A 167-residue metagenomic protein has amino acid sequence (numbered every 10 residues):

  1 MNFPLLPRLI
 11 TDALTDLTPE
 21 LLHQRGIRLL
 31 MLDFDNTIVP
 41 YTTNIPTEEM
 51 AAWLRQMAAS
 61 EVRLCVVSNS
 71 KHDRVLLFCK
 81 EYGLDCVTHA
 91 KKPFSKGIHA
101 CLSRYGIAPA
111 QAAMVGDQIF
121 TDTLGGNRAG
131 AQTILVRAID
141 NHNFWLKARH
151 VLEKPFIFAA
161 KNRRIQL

Functional and structural regions predicted by a protein language model:
N2-L32, V39, T43-N44, E48-L167: Asp-based, Mg2+/Mn2+-dependent phosphohydrolase catalytic module
